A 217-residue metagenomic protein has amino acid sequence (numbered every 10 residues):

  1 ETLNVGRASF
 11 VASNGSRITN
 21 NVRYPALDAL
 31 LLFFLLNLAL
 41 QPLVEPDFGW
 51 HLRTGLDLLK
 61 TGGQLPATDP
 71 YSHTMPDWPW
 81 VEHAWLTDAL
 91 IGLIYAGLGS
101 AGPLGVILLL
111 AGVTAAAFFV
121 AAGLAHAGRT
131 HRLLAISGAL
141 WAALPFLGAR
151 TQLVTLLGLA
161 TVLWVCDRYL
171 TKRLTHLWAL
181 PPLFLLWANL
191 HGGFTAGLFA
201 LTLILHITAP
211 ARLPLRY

Functional and structural regions predicted by a protein language model:
E1-G6, F10-L36: Start-transfer (signal-anchor) and selected internal transmembrane alpha helices of multi-pass inner/ER membrane
A26-L32, F118-A142, L157: Transmembrane-helix signature of polytopic, membrane-embedded enzymes that assemble or transfer cell-envelope glycans
L35, A139-A143, L177-G192, T202-L203: Membrane-interface alpha helices of multi-pass inner-membrane proteins
Q41-T54, G63-Y71, W78-L90, A101: Extracytoplasmic catalytic/substrate-binding loops of multi-pass membrane glycan-assembly enzymes
W85-A89, A96-V113: Loop-to-helix entry region of an early transmembrane alpha helix in multi-pass inner-membrane enzymes
F146-V154: Short acidic/glycine- and proline-prone juxtamembrane loop motifs at membrane-interface regions of multi-pass membrane
V162-L177: Membrane-interface transmembrane helices that cradle and orient dolichyl/undecaprenyl
G197-Y217: Perimembrane helix-loop-helix junctions
